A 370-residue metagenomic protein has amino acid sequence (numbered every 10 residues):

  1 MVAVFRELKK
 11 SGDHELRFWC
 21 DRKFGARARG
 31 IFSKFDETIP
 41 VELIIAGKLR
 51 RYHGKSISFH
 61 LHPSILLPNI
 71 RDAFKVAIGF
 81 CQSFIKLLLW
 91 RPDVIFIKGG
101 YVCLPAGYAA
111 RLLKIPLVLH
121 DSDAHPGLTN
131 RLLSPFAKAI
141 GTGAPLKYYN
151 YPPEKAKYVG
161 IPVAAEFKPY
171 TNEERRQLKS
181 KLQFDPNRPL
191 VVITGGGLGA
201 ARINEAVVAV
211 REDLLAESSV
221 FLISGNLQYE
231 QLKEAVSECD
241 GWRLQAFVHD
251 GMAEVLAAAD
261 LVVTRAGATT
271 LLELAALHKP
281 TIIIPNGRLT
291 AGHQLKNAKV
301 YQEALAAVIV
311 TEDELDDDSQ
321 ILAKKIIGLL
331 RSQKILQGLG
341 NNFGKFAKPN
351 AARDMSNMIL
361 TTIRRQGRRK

Functional and structural regions predicted by a protein language model:
V2-F74: Glycosyltransferase specificity loop/lid
K9, D13, F18-C20, F24-A26 (+8 more regions): Donor-nucleotide binding loops and adjacent catalytic segments primarily of GT-B fold Leloir glycosyltransferases
H14-E15, T38-I39, R111-R176, F184: Active-site-proximal region of nucleotide-activated glycan assembly enzymes, centered on histidine/acidic-rich loops
F32-E37, C81-F96, L104-V118, R131 (+1 more regions): Glycosyltransferases and closely related glycan-assembly transferases that use nucleotide-activated donors
K55-V94, L112: An amphipathic, basic-hydrophobic alpha-helix
D93-V94, A257-L272, K279-P280: Acidic donor-binding loop of glycosyltransferase active sites
G328, I335-P349: A short, well-ordered alpha-helix in the C-terminal region of glycosyltransferases
K348-K370: C-terminal alpha-helical cap of glycosyltransferases
